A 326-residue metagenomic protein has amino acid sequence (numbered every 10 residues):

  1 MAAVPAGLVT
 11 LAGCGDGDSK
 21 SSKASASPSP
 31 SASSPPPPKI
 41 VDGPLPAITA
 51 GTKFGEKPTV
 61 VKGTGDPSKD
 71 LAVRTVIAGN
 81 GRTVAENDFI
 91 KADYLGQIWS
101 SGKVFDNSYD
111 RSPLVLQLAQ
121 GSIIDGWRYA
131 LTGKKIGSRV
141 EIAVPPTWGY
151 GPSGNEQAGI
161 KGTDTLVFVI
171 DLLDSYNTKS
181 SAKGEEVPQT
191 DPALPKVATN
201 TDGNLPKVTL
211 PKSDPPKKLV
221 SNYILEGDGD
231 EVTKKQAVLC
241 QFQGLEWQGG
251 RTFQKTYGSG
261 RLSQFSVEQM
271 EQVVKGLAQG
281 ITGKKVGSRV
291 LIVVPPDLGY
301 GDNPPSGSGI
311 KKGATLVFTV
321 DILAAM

Functional and structural regions predicted by a protein language model:
M1-M326: Cross-family detector of peptidyl-prolyl cis-trans isomerase
